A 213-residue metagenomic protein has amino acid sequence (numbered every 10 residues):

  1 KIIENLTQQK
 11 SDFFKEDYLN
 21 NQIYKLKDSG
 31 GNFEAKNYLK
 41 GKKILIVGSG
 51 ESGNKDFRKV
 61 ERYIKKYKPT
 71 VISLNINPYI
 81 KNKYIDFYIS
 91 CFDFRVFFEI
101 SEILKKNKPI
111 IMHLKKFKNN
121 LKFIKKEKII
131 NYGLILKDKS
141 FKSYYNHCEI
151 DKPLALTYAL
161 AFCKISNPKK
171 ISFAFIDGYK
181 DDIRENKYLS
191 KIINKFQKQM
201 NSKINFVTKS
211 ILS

Functional and structural regions predicted by a protein language model:
K1-S213: Metal-ion/cofactor- or nucleotide/acyl-coenzyme-handling active-site neighborhoods
